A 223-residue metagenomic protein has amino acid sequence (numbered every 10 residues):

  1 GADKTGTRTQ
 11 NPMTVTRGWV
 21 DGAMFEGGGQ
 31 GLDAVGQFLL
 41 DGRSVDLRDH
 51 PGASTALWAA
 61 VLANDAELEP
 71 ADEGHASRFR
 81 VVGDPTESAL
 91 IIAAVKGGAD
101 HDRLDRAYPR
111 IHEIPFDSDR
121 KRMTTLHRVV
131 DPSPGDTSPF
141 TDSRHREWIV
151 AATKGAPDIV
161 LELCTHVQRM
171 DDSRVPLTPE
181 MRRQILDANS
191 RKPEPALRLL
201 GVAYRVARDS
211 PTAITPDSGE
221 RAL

Functional and structural regions predicted by a protein language model:
G1-L223: Conserved cytosolic headpiece of P-type ATPases
